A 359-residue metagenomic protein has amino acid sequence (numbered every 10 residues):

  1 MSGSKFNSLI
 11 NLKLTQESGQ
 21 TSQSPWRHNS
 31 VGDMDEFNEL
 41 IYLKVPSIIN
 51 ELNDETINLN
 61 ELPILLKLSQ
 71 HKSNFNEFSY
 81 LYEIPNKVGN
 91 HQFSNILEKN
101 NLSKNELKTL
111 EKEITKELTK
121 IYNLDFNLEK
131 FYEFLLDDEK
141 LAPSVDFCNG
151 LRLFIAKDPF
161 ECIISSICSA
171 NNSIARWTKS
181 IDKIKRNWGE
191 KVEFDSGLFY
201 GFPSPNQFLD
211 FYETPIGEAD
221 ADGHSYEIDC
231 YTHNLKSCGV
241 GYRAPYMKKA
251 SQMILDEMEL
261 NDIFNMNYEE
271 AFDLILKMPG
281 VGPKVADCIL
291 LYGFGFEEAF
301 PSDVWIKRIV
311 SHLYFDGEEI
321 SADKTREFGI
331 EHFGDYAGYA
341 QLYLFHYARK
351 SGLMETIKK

Functional and structural regions predicted by a protein language model:
M1-K359: HhH-family (HhH-GPD) DNA N-glycosylase catalytic core used in base-excision repair
